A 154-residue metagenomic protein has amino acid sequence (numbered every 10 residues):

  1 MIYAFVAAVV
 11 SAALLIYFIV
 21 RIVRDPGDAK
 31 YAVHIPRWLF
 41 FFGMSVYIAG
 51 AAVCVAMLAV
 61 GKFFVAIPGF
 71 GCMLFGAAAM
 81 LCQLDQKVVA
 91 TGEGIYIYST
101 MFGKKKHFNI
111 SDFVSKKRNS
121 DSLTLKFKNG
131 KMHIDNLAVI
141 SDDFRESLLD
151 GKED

Functional and structural regions predicted by a protein language model:
M1-A7, L58-C72: Hydrophobic alpha-helical transmembrane segments
M1-V55: N-terminal membrane-targeting/pre-transmembrane regions
A52-V60, A79-L81: Hydrophobic alpha-helical transmembrane segments
G71-K106: Conserved beta-hairpin
K87-A90, V114-K116, L125: Short, exposed beta-strand/loop patches in secreted or surface proteins that constitute
I95, K105-D121: Phosphoinositide-dependent membrane-docking surfaces
K104-F108, G130-H133: Short beta-strand segments
T124-L149: Canonical phosphoinositide-binding patch of PH/PH-like domains
